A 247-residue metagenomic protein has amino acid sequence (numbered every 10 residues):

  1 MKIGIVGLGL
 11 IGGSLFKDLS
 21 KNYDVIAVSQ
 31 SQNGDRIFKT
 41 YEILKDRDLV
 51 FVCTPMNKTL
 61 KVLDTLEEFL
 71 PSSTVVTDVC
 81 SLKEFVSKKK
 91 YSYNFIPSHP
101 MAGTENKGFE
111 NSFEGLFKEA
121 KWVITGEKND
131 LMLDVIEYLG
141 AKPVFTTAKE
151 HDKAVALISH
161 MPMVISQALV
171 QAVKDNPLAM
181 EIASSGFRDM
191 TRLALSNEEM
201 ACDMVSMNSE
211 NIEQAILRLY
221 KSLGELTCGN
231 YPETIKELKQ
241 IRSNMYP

Functional and structural regions predicted by a protein language model:
M1-Y41, L49: NAD(P)+-binding Rossmann beta1-loop-alpha1 motif at the extreme N-terminus of oxidoreductases
N33-E42, S92-I96, A141-K142: Active-site regions of enzymes building and remodeling cell-envelope glycoconjugates
I43-K45, I158: A short, aliphatic-rich alpha-helical micro-motif
V50-F51, T77: N-terminal Rossmann-like NAD(P) cofactor-binding module of classical short-chain dehydrogenase/reductase
M56-E110: Rossmann-like NAD(P)(H) cofactor-binding subdomain of soluble oxidoreductases
E114-R192: Internal alpha-helical scaffold of NAD(P)-dependent oxidoreductase catalytic cores
L178-P247: Interdomain hinge/lid region at the active-site interface of Rossmann-like NAD(P)-dependent oxidoreductases
